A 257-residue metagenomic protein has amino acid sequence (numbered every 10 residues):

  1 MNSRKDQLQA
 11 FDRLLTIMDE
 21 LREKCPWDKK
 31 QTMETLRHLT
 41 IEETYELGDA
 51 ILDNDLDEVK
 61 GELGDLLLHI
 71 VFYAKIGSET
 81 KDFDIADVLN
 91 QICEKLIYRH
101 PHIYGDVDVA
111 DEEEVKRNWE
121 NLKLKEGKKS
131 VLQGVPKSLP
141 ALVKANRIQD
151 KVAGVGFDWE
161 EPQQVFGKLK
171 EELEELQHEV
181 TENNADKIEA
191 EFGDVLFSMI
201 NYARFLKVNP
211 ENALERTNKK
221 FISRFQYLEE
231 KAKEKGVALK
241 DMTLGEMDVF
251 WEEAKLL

Functional and structural regions predicted by a protein language model:
M1-E62, L68-F192, L196-L257: Flexible "arm" and connector segments at domain edges
